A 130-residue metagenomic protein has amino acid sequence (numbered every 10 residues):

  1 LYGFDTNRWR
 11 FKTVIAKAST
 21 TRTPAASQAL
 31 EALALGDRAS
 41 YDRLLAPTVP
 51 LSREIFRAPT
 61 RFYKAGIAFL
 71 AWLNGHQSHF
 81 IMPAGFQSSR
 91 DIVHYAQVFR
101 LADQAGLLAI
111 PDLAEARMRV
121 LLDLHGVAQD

Functional and structural regions predicted by a protein language model:
L1-R61: Catalytic alpha/beta core domains of metabolic enzymes, predominantly
A26-S27, L45, I67, H79 (+2 more regions): Generic alpha-helix signal with a bias toward terminal, lower-confidence helices and secondary-structure junctions
E31-A32, A46-P47, A65-L70, L124-D130: Amphipathic, soluble alpha/beta structural segments
L33, L70-N74, A102-A105: Generic structural signal for hydrophobic core residues of well-folded globular domains
S40, F62, G66, H94-Q97 (+1 more regions): Exposed alpha-helical structural elements
P47-V49, Y63-I67, S88-S89, R117-V120: Small/polar glycine-rich anion-binding or flexible loop at a beta-alpha turn
S52-A84: Conserved short secondary-structure transition element at the edge of the structured enzyme core that lines
S78-D130: Long, low-complexity C-terminal extensions of enzymes
